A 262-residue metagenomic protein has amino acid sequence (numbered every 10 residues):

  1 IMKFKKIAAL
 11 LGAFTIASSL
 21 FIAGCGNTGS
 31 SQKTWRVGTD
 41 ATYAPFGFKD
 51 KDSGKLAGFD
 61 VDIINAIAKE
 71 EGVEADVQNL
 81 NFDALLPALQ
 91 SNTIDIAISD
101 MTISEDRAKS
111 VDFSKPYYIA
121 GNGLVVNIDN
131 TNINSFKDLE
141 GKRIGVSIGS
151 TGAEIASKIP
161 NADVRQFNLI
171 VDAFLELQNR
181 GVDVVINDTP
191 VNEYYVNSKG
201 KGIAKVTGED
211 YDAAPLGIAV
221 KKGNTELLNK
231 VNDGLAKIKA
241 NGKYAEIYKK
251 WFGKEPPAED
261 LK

Functional and structural regions predicted by a protein language model:
I1-W35, A258-K262: Short, low-complexity disordered leader/linker segments with a strong preference for bacterial N-terminal type II
N27, T151-R165, I203-D210, L235-K262: Ligand-binding clefts/hinges and TM-proximal coupling segments of bilobed small-molecule sensing domains
S31-D100, N241: Extracytoplasmic small-molecule ligand-binding "clamshell" domains of the periplasmic binding protein/Venus flytrap
A41, I119-V126, E193-N232, K254-K262: Periplasmic-binding protein-like
V61, D76-L89, T131, I148-T151 (+2 more regions): Short helix-initiation/N-cap motifs at beta->coil->alpha
V61, E74-D138, A204-K205, E209-D210: Acidic, polar ligand-binding/catalytic clefts
V61-E70, N130, I148-S150, E193 (+1 more regions): Extended ligand-binding regions for polar small-molecule ligands
S99-K109, I155-S157, Q178, D183-A213: A ligand-binding cleft/hinge motif common to bilobed small-molecule-binding domains
